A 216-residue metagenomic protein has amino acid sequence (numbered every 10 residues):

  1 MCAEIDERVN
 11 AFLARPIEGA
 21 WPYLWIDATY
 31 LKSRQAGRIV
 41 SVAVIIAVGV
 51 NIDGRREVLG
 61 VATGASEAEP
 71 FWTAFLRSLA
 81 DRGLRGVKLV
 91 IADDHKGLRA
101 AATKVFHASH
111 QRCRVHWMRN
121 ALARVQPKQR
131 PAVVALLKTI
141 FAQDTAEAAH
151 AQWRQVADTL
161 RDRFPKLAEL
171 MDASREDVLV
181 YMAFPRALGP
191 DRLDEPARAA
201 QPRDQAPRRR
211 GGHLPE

Functional and structural regions predicted by a protein language model:
C2-I91, K96, K104-A108: RNase H-like nuclease fold core
V9, P16, I52, V58 (+7 more regions): A detector of single, family-specific signature residues that are central to catalytic or substrate-handling motifs
G19-P22, T73-R77, A100, K128 (+2 more regions): Conserved phosphate-chemistry cores used by DNA topoisomerases
Y23, S41, E69-T73, A92-R99 (+7 more regions): Amphipathic alpha-helical transducer elements in NTP-driven molecular machines
A28, L89-K96, A101-K138: Conserved beta-strand -> loop -> alpha-helix junction used to position metal-binding or nucleic-acid-contacting
S33-R34, R99-A100, L179-V180, A200: Short helix/loop capping segments that flank catalytic or ligand/cofactor-binding pockets
A142-E216: Acidic/histidine-rich catalytic cores and adjacent linkers of DNA breakage/strand-transfer/modification proteins
